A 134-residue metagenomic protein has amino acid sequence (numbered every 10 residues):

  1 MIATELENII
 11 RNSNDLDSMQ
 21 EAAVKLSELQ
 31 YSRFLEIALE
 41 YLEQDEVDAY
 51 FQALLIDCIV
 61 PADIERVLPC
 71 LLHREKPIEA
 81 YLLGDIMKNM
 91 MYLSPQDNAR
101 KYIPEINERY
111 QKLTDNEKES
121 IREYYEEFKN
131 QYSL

Functional and structural regions predicted by a protein language model:
M1-I10, L29-E43, I64-K76, Q96-E108 (+1 more regions): Amphipathic alpha-helical scaffolding segments comprising HEAT/armadillo-like alpha-solenoid repeats
I10-N14, L42-E46, I59, E75-E79 (+2 more regions): Alpha-solenoid helical repeat architecture
D17-L29, E40, Y50-I64, H73 (+2 more regions): Structural detector for internal amphipathic alpha-helices that build alpha-solenoid repeat scaffolds
Y102-E105, R109-E126: Extended amphipathic alpha-helical coiled-coil/heptad-repeat regions
